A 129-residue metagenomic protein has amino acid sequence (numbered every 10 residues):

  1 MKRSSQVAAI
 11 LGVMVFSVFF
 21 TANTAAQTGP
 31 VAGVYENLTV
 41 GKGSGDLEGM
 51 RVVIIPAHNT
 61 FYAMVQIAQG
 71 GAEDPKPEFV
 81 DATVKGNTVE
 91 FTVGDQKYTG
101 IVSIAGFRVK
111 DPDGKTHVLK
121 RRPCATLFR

Functional and structural regions predicted by a protein language model:
M1-L11: Bacterial N-terminal signal peptides that target proteins for export
R3-S4, F16, N59: Intrinsically disordered, low-complexity segments enriched in Ser/Pro/Gly/Ala and basic residues
A9-F19: Bacterial N-terminal signal peptides
F16, I104-G106: Generic alpha-helical structural signal
F20-A26: Sec/Tat signal peptide C-region and signal peptidase I cleavage site
Q27-S103, K110-V118, R122-R129: Central antiparallel beta-sheet cores of small beta-barrel/beta-sandwich binding domains
